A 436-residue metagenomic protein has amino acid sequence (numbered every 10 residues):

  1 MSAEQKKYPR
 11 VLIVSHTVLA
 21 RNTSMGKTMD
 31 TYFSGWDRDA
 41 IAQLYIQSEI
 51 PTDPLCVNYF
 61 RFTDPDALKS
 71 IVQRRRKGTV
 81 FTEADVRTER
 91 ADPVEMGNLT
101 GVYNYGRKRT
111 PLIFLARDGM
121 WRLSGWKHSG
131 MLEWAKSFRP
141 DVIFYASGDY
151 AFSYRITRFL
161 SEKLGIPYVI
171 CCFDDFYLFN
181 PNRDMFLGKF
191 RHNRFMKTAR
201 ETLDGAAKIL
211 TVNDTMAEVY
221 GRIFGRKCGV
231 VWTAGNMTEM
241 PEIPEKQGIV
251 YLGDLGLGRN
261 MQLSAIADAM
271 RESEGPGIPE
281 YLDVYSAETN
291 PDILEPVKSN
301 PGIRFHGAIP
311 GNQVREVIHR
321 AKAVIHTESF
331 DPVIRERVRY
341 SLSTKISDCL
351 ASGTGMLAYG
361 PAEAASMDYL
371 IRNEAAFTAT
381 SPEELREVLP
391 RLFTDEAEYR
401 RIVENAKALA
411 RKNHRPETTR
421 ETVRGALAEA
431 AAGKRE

Functional and structural regions predicted by a protein language model:
A42-S124: Conserved N-terminal ligand/cofactor-binding loop architecture of enzyme catalytic domains
Q47, E201-C228, M367, V423: A short, active-site helix/loop in glycosyltransferases that binds the activated sugar's phosphate group
G130-E133, R155, F159-K163, F176 (+1 more regions): Membrane-proximal helix-turn-helix segments that form the acceptor-binding/catalytic region of lipid-linked
T215, T233-A234: Carbohydrate-associated surface elements
N236-T238, E242-V297, R304-N312: Conserved catalytic-core segment of nucleotide-activated headgroup transferases in glycan assembly
G258-M261, N312-V314, V324-L350, M356-D368: Nucleotide-sugar-dependent
S343, P361, R372-E383, R391-A397: Conserved acidic donor-binding segment of nucleotide-sugar-dependent glycosyltransferases
T380-E383, E396-L427: A charged, aromatic-enriched C-terminal amphipathic alpha-helix characteristic of glycosyltransferases across folds
